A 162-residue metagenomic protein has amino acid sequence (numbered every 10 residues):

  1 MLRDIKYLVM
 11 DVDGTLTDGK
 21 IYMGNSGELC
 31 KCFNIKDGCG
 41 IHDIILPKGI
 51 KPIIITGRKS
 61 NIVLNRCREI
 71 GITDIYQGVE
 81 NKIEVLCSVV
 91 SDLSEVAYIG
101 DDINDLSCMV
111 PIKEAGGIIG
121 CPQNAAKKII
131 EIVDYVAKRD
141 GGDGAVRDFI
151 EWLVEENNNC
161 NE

Functional and structural regions predicted by a protein language model:
M1-E80: Alpha-helical substrate-recognition element adjacent to the catalytic core
Y7, K51, K59-E162: C-terminal cap/substrate-recognition subdomain and adjoining C-terminal extension of metal-dependent phosphatase-like
